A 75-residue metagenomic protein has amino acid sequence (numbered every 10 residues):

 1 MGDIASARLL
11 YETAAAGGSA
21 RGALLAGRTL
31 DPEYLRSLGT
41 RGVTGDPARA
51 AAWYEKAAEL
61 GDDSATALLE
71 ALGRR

Functional and structural regions predicted by a protein language model:
G2-D3, Y11, A16-A20, L30-E33 (+4 more regions): Short helix-capping/linker turns of helical repeat alpha-solenoids
S19-G22, R75: Generic structural signal for short, solvent-exposed loop/turn connectors between secondary structure elements
L24, Y34-P47: Ankyrin-repeat and related helical/solenoid repeat scaffolds used for protein-protein interactions
A26-G27, A50: Small-residue hotspots
T29, L72-R75: TPR/TPR-like alpha-solenoid repeats
A48-Y54: Short secondary-structure subsegments characteristic of cysteine-rich extracellular domains
